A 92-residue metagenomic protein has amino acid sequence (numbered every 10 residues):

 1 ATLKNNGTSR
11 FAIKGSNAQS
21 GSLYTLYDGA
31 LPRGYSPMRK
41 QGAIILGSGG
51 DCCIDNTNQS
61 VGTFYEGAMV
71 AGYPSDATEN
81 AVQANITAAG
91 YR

Functional and structural regions predicted by a protein language model:
A1-R92: Extracellular glycan-associated modules
